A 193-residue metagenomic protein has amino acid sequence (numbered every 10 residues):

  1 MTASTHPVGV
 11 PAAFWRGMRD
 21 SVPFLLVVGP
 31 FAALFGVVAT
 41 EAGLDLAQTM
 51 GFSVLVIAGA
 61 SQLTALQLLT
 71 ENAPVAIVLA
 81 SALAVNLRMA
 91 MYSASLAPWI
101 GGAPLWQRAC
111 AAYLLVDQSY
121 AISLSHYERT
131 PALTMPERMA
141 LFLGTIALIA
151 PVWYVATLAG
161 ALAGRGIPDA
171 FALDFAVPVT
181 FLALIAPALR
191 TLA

Functional and structural regions predicted by a protein language model:
M1-I57, Q67-A82, R165: Helix-loop-helix hairpins and the membrane-proximal interhelical loops of multi-pass alpha-helical transport proteins
T2-H6, L79-D174: Helix-loop-helix junctions within the multi-pass membrane cores of secondary transporters/permeases
L25-P30, L55-I57, A150-A156, A172-V177 (+1 more regions): Short hydrophobic alpha-helical membrane-embedded segments
F31-T40, L63, P151-A161: Membrane-embedded alpha-helical segments in integral membrane proteins
D45, F175-L182: Hydrophobic mid-bilayer segments of alpha-helices in multi-pass membrane transport proteins, especially secondary
D45-M50, P74-I77, G102-Q107, E137-R138 (+1 more regions): Membrane-helix interface segments
I57-L66, A90: A generic, lipid-embedded transmembrane alpha helix
T157, V179-L189: Hydrophobic core segments of alpha-helical transmembrane domains in multi-pass membrane transport and ion-translocation
